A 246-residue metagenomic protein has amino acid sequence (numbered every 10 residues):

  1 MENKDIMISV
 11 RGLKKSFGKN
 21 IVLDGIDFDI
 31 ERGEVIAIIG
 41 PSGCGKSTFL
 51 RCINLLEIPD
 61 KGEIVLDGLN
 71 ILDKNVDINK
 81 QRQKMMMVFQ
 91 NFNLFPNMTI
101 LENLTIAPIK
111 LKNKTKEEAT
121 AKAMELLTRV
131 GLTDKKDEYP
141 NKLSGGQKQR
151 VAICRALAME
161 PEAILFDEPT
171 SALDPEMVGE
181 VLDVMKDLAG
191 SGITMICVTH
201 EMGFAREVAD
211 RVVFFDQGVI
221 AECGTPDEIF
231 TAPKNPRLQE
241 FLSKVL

Functional and structural regions predicted by a protein language model:
K4-P226: ABC family nucleotide-binding domain
F215-Q217, C223, D227-L246: C-terminal boundary and immediately downstream tail of ABC-type ATPase nucleotide-binding domains
